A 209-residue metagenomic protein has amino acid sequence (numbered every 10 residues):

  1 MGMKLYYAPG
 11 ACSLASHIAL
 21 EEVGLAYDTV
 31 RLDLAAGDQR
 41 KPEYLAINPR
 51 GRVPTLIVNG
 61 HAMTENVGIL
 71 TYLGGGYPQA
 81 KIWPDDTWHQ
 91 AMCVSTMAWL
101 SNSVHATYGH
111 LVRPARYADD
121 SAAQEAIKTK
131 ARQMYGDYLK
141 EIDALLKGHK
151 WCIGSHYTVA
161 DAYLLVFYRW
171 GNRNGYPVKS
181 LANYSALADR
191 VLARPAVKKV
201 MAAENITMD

Functional and structural regions predicted by a protein language model:
M1-T129, D143: GST-like domain detector, emphasizing the conserved glutathione-binding G-site in the N-terminal thioredoxin-like
D33, Y184, E204-N205: Residue-level "edge-of-site" marker
G37, A188, M208-D209: Generic structural signal for helix capping and beta-alpha/helix-loop junctions
A46, A193, A202-A203: Phosphate-coordinating loops and pocket residues in cytosolic domains that bind phosphorylated ligands
G68, P195-A196: Alpha-helix/helix-capping structural signal
L100-A193: GST-like fold's C-terminal all-alpha helical module
V197-D209: Terminal-tail/helix-coil boundary detector
